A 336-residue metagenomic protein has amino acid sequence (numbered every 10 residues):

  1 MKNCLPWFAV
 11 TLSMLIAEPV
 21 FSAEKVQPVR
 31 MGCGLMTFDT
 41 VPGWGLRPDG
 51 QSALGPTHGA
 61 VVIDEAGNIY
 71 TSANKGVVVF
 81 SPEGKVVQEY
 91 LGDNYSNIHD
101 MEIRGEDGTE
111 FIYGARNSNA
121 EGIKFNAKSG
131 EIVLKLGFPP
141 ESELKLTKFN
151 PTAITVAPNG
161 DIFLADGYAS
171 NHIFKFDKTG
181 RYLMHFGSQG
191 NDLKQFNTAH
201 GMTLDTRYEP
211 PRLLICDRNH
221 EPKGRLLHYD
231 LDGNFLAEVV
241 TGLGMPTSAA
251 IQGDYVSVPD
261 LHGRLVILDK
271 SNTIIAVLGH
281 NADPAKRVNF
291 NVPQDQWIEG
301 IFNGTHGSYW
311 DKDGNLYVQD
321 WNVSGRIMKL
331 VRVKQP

Functional and structural regions predicted by a protein language model:
A23-G43: Blade/loop signatures of beta-propeller domains
D39-S52, L91-N94, V133-F149, R181-N197 (+1 more regions): Surface-exposed loop and turn segments in beta-propeller and other repeat-based domains that flank or scaffold
G50-A66, K75, N94-E110, E141-D161 (+4 more regions): Beta-rich, blade/repeat-based domains predominating in secreted/periplasmic proteins but also intracellular
N68-Y70, F111-G114, D161-A165, R212-L214 (+3 more regions): Conserved beta-propeller blade signature
N74, N117, G167-A169, R207 (+3 more regions): Short loop/turn segments immediately following the C-termini of beta-strands
V77-V78, A120-I123, N171-I173, E221-L226 (+2 more regions): Structural signal for beta-propeller blades
F80-K85, N126-S129, D177-R181, D230-N234 (+2 more regions): Short loop/turn segments that connect beta-strands within beta-propeller blades
I301-P336: Blade-level signature of beta-propeller repeat domains, shared across WD40, Kelch, NHL, RCC1 and BNR/Asp-box propellers
